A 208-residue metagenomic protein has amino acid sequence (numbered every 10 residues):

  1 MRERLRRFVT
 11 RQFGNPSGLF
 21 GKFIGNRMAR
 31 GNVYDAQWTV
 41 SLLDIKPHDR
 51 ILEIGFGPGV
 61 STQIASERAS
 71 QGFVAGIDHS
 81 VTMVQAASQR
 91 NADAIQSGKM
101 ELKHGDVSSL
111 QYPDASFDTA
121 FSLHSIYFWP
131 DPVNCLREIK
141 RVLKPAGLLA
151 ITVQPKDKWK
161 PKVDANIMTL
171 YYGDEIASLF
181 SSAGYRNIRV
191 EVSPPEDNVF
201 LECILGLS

Functional and structural regions predicted by a protein language model:
F20-V40, T169: Conserved SAM-binding loop and adjacent beta-strand
R50-S109: Class I SAM-dependent methyltransferase SAM/SAH-binding core
S108-T119: A short acidic, Gly/Pro-enriched loop at the edge of an enzyme's catalytic core that lines a small-molecule cofactor
T119-D131: A short SAM/SAH-binding and catalytic strip from SAM-dependent methyltransferases
V133-P145: A short glycine-rich, Lys/Arg-flanked "PGG" loop and its adjoining helix->strand segment in the class I
A146-V153: Conserved beta-strand signature within the Rossmann-like core of class I S-adenosyl-L-methionine
M168-A183: Short alpha-helix
A183, V192-S208: Core SAM-dependent methyltransferase catalytic element
